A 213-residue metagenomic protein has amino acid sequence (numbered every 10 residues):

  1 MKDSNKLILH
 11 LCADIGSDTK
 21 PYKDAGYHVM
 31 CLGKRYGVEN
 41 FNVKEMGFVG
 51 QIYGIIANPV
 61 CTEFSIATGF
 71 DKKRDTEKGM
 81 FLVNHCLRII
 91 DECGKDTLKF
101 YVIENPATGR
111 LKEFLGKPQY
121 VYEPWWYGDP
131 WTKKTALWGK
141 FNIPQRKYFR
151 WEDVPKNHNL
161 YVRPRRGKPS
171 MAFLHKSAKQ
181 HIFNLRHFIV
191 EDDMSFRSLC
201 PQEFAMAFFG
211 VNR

Functional and structural regions predicted by a protein language model:
M1-R213: Conserved active-site and SAM-binding loop architecture of S-adenosyl-L-methionine-dependent nucleic-acid
